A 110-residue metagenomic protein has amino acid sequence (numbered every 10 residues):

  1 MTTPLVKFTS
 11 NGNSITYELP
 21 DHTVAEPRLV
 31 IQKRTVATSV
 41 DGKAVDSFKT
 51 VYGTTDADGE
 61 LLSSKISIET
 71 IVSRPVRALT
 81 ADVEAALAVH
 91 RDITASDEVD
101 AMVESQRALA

Functional and structural regions predicted by a protein language model:
M1-T2, L61, A110: Interface-prone segments of viral and bacterial extracellular assemblies
M1-V40: Negatively charged, low-complexity tracts enriched in Asp/Glu with abundant Ser/Thr
P20-L29, L62-A88: Charged low-complexity stretches with an acidic bias
D21, D41, D46, D56-D58 (+3 more regions): Acidic-enriched, low-complexity/disordered segments with a strong bias for Aspartate over Glutamate
V45-I71: A short, structured beta-strand/loop element
R74-A110: Acidic, low-complexity intrinsically disordered segments
